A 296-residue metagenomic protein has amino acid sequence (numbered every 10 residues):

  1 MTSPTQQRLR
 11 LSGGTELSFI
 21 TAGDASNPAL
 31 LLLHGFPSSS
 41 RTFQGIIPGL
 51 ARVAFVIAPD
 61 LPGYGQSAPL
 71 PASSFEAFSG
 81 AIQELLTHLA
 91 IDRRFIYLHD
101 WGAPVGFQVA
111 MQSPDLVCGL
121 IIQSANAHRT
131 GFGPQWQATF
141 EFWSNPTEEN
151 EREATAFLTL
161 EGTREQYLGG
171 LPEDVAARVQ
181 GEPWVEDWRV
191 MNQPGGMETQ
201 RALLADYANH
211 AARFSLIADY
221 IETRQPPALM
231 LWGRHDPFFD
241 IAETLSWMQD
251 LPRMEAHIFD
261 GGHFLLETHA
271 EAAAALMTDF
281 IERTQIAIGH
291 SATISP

Functional and structural regions predicted by a protein language model:
T2-R8, G13-A22, A29, P37 (+6 more regions): Flexible "cap/lid" subdomain of the alpha/beta-hydrolase fold that forms the substrate-access gate
F36-G45: The serine-hydrolase catalytic nucleophile loop
G45-A54: A short, Lys/Arg-enriched amphipathic alpha-helix followed by its capping loop at the start of a domain
P48, P59-P62: N-terminal cap/lid subdomain of alpha/beta-hydrolase-fold enzymes
G261: Conserved SAM/SAH-binding loop
L276-A287: C-terminal alpha-helix
S291-P296: A short, charged, Gly/Pro-tolerant segment at domain boundaries
